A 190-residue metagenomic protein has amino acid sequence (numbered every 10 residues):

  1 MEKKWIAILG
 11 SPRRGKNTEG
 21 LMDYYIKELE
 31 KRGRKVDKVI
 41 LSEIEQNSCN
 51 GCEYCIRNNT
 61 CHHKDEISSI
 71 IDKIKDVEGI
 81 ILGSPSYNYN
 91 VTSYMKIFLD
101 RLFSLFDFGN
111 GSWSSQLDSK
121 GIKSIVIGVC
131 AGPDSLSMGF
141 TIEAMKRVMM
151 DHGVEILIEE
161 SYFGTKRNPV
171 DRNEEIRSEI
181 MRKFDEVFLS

Functional and structural regions predicted by a protein language model:
M1-S84, N88-D107, L157-I158, R167-S190: N-terminal beta1-alpha1-beta2 submodule of the flavodoxin-like/Rossmannoid cofactor-binding fold
I8, V126-V129, E160: Short beta-strands and strand-loop turn motifs
N110-E155: Short, glycine-/small-residue-rich phosphate/pyrophosphate-handling segment
G164: Active-site rim beta-loop-alpha module in soluble metabolic enzymes
